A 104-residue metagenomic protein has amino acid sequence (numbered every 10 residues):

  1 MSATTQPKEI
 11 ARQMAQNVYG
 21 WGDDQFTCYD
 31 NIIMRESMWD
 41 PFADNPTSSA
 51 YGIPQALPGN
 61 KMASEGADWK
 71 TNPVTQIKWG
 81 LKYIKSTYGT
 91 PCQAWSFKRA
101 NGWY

Functional and structural regions predicted by a protein language model:
S2-Y104: Peptidoglycan cell-wall recognition and remodeling modules
